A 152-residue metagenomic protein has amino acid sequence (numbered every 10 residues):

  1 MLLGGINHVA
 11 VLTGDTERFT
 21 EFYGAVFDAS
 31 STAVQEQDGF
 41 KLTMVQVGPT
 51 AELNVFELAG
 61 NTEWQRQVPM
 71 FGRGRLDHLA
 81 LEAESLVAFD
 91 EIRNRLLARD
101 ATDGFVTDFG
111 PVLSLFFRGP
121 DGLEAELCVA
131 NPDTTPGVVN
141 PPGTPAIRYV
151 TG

Functional and structural regions predicted by a protein language model:
L2, R93-G152: Vicinal oxygen chelate
L3, L12-L58: Core segments of cupin and vicinal oxygen chelate
G5-G14, Q46-V47, R66-R95, L113-R118: Vicinal oxygen chelate
F19, Y23, L79, L96: Hydrophobic pocket/interface hotspot
E36-Q37, G60-N61, D108-G110: Short beta->alpha connector loops
D38, T62, D133-P136: Flexible, glycine-rich phosphate/dinucleotide-binding loops and adjacent beta-alpha linkers at cofactor/substrate
F40, N61-Q67, D103: A short, acidic/glycine-rich surface segment
E57-G60, A130: Acetyl-CoA-dependent GNAT
